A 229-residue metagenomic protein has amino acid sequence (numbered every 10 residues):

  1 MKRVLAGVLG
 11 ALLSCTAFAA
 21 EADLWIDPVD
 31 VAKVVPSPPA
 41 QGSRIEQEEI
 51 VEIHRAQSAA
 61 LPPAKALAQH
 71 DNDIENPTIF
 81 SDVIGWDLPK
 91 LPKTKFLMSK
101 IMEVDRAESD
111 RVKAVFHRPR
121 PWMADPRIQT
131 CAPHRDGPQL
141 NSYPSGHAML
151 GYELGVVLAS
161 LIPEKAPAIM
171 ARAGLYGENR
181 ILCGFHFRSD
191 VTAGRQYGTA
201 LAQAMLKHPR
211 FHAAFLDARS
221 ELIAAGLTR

Functional and structural regions predicted by a protein language model:
M1-V8: Bacterial N-terminal signal peptides that target proteins for export
L9, L154, Y197-G198: Hydrophobic faces of alpha-helical transmembrane segments in multi-pass integral membrane proteins
A11, R118, H147, F185 (+1 more regions): Gly/Ser/Thr-rich helix-start
S14-A17: N-terminal signal peptide c-region/cleavage motif recognized by signal peptidases
A20-L182, R210, A214, L222 (+1 more regions): Hydrophobic alpha-helical bundle signature of multipass membrane enzymes
L175-L206, R210-A213: Interfacial helix-loop-helix junctions of multi-pass membrane proteins
D217: Short, solvent-exposed cationic patches
